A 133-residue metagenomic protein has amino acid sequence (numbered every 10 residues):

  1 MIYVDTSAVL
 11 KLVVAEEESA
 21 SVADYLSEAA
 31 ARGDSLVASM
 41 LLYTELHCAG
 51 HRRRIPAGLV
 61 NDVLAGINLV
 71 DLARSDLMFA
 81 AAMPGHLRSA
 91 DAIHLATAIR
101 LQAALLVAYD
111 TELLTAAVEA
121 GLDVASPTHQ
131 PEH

Functional and structural regions predicted by a protein language model:
M1, E28, Y43, V70 (+2 more regions): Acidic, PIN/NYN-like endoribonuclease modules and their adjacent C-terminal/linker elements
M1-V37, G50-D62, A120-H133: Short, well-structured N-terminal submotif of metal-dependent ribonuclease cores
V4, V37-A38, D71, S89-A92 (+1 more regions): Short beta-strand scaffold positions
S7-L10, H47, A81, I99: Amphipathic alpha-helical segments within well-ordered protein domains
A8-V9, L42, D76, H94 (+1 more regions): Alpha-helix capping/helix-boundary segments
A20, C48, M78, L114-T115: Alpha-helical elements of the RecA-like P-loop NTPase motor core of helicases
H47, N61, L95, L114: Short glycine-/small-residue-rich flexible loop motifs, especially phosphate/cofactor-binding loops
V63-G85: Acidic catalytic patch
